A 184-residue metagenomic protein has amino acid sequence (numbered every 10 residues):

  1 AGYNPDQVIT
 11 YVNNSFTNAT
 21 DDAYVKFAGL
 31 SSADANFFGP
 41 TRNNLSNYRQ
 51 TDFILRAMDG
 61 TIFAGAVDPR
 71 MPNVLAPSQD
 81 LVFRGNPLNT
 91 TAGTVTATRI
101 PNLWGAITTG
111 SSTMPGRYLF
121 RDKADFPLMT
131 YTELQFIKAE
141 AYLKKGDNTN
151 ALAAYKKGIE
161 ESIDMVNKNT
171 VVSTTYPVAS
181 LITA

Functional and structural regions predicted by a protein language model:
A1-N44, P69, P77-A184: Acidic/polar-rich alpha-helix caps and helix-coil junctions
D34-Q50, L55-G60: Long hydrophobic alpha-helical segments that form multi-pass transmembrane helix bundles in integral membrane proteins
I62-L75: Extended catalytic-interface subdomain
